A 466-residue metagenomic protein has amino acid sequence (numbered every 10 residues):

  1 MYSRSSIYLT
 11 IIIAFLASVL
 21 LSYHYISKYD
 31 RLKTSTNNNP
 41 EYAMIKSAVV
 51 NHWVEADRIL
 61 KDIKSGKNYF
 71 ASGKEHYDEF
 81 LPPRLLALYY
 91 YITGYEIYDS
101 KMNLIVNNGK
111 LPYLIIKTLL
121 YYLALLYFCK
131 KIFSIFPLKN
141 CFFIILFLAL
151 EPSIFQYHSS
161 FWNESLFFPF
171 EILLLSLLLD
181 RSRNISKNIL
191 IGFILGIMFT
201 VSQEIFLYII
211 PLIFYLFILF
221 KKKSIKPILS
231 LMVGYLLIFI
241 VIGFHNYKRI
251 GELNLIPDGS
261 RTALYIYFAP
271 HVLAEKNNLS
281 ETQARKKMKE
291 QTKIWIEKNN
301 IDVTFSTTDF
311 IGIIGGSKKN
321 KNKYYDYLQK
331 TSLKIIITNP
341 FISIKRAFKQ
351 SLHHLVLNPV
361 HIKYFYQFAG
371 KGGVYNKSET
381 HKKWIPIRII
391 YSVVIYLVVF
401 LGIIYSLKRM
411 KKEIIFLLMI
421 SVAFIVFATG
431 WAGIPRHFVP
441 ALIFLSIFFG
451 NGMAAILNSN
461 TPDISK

Functional and structural regions predicted by a protein language model:
N37-V50, V54, K61-A87, S100 (+2 more regions): Membrane-proximal lumenal/periplasmic loop motifs of glycosylation machinery
E41-V50, V54-R58, D62-S65, L255-Y364: Membrane-proximal stem/loop segments at transmembrane-domain junctions that anchor or position
K74-Y77, L104-K117, S317-K318, L328 (+2 more regions): Membrane-interface anchor segments at the N-terminal boundary of transmembrane helices in multi-pass membrane enzymes
Y98-N103, L125-L150, F168-P169, K412-F416: Transmembrane-helix signature of polytopic, membrane-embedded enzymes that assemble or transfer cell-envelope glycans
L111-F136, L173, V398-I404: Transmembrane-helix motifs of polytopic, lipid-linked glycan transferases
Y113-I116, L146-L173, L178, M198-Y208 (+1 more regions): Multi-pass, polyprenyl lipid-linked donor-dependent membrane glycosyltransferases
F136, L174-L190, M198, L216-I218 (+1 more regions): Membrane-interface transmembrane helices that cradle and orient dolichyl/undecaprenyl
I144-I145, N188-S202, G234-I242: Membrane-interface alpha helices of multi-pass inner-membrane proteins
